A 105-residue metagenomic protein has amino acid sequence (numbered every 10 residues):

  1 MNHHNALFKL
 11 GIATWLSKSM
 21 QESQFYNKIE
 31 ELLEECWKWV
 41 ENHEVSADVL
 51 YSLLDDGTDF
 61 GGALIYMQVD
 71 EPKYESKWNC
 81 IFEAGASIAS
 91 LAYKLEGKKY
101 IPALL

Functional and structural regions predicted by a protein language model:
H3-L105: Structured binding/interaction patches within domain cores
